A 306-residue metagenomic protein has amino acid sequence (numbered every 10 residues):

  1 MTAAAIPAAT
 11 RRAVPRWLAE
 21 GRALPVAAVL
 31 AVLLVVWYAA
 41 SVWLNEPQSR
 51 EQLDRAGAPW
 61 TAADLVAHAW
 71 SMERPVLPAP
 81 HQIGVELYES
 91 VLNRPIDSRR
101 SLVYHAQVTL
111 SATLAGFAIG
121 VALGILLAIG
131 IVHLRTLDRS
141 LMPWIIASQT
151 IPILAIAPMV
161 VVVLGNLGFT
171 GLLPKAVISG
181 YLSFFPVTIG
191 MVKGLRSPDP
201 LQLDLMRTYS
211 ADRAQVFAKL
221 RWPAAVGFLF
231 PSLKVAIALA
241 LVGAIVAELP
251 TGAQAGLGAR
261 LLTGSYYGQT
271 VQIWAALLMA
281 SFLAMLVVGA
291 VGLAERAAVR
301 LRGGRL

Functional and structural regions predicted by a protein language model:
R11-S49: N-terminal signal-anchor/first transmembrane alpha helix
E46-A118: Periplasmic/extracellular loop-to-transmembrane helix junction in inner-membrane transport proteins
V103-A115, D138, I145-S148, V226 (+4 more regions): Alpha-helical membrane-interface segments at transmembrane helix boundaries
A115-I145: Transmembrane-helix boundary motif in ABC transporter permease subunits
M142-P186, K193-G194: Generic hydrophobic transmembrane alpha-helix motif, especially the helices
V177-Y181, A214-V246, A275, M279 (+1 more regions): Transmembrane alpha-helices
V187-L229, G258-L261: Short cytoplasmic-facing helical segments at TM-TM junctions of multi-pass membrane proteins
R196, A275-L306: C-terminal transmembrane helix and the adjacent membrane-cytosol boundary/short C-terminal tail of inner/organellar
